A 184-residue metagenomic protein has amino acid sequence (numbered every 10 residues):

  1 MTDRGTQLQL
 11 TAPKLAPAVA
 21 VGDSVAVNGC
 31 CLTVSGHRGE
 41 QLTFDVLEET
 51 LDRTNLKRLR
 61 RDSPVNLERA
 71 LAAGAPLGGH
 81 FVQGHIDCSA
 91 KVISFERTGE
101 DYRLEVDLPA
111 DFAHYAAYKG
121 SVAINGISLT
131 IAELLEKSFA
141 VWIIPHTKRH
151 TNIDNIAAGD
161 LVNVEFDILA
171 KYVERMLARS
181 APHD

Functional and structural regions predicted by a protein language model:
M1-D184: Conserved loop->alpha-helix
